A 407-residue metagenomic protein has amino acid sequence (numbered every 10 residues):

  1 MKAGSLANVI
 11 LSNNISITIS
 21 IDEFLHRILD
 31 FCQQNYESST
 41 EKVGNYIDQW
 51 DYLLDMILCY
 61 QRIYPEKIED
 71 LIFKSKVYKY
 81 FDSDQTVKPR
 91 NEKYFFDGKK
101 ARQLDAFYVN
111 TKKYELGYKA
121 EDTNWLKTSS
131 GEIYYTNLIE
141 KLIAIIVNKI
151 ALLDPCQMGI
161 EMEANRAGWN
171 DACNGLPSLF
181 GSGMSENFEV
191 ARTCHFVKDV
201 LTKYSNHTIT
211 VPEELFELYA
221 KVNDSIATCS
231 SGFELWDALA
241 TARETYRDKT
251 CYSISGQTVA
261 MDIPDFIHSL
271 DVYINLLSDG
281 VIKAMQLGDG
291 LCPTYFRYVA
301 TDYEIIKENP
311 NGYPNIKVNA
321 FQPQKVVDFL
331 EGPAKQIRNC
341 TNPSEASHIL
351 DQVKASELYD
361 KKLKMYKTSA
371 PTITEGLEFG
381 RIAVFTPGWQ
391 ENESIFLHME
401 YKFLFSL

Functional and structural regions predicted by a protein language model:
M1-L407: Acidic, mature catalytic/reactive cores of soluble proteins
